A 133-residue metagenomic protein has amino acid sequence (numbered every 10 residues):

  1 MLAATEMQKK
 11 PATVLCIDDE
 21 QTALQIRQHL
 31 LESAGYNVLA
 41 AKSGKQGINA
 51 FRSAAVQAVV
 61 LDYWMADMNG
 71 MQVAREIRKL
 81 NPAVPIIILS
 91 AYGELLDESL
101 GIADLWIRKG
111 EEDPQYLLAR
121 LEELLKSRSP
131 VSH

Functional and structural regions predicted by a protein language model:
M1-T13, Q115-H133: Non-catalytic signal-transmission and effector/linker regions of two-component phosphorelay proteins
P11-T22, R27-L31, V59: Conserved acidic segment of CheY-like receiver
Q21-Q25, L96, P114: Charged phosphotransfer/docking patches of two-component systems
A40-N49, G70: Helix N-cap/capping motif at the beta->alpha junctions
N49, M71-P82: Short amphipathic alpha-helix used as the core "switch/output" element in two-component signaling
D62: Active-site residues of response regulator receiver
A66: The feature encodes the CheY-like receiver
